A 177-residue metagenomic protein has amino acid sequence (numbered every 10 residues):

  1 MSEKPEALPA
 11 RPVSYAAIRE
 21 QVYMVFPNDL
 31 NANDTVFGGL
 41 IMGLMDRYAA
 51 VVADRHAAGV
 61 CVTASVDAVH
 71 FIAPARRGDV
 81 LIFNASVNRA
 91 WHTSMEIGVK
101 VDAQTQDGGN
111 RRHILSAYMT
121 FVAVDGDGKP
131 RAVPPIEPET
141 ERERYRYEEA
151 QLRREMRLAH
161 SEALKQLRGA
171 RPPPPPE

Functional and structural regions predicted by a protein language model:
E3-K4, L8-R11, Y15, E20-Q21 (+2 more regions): HotDog/MaoC-like acyl-thioester-processing domains
V22, F26, R55-H56, H70: N-terminal leader/targeting segments and the first structural element of proteins
P27-L44, P174-E177: A conserved, well-ordered hydrophobic junction motif at loop->secondary-structure transitions
A32, D54, A58-V62, R77: N-terminal functional module detector in eukaryotic proteins
A32-T35, A73-P74, N110-R111: Short histidine-centered beta-strand/loop micro-motifs that create catalytic or ligand/metal-coordination sites
L40-A58: Active-site helix/loop of acyl-thioester processing domains in fatty-acid/polyketide metabolism, spanning hotdog-fold
V62-P74, V80-N88, K100-A103: Conserved interaction-surface patches within small, structured recognition/assembly domains
